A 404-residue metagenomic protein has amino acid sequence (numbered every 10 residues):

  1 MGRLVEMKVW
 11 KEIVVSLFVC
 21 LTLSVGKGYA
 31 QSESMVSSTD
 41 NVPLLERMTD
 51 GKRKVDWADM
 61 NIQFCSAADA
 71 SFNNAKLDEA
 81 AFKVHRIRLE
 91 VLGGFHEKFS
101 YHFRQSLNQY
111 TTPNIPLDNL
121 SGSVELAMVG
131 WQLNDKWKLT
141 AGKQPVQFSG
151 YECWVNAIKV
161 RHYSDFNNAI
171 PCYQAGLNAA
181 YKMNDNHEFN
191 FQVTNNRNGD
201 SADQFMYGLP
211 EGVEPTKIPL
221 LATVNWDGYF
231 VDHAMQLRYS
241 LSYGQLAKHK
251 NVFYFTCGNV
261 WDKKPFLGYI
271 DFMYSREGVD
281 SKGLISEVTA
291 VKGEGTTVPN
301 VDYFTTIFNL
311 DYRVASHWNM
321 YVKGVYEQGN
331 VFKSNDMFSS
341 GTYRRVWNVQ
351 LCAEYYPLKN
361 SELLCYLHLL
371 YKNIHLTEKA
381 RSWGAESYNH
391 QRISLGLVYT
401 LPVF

Functional and structural regions predicted by a protein language model:
M1-T39, P402-F404: Cleavable N-terminal export/targeting peptides
S32-N73, Y239-L241: Transmembrane beta-strand segments of Gram-negative outer membrane beta-barrel proteins
S32-V36, C65, S71-A75, T112-S123 (+3 more regions): Surface-exposed coil loops of outer-membrane beta-barrel proteins
E33-S37, D69-L77, P116-L117, V231-F404: Outer-membrane beta-barrel pore domains
V42, H85-L89, G122-V129, Y173-L177 (+5 more regions): Hydrophobic, lipid-facing positions within transmembrane beta-strands of outer-membrane proteins
G51, E90-L92, G130-Q132, K138 (+7 more regions): Transmembrane beta-barrel domains of outer membrane proteins
V84-Y110, Y269-D271, R276, M320-V325: Surface-exposed extracellular loop regions of Gram-negative outer-membrane beta-barrel proteins
